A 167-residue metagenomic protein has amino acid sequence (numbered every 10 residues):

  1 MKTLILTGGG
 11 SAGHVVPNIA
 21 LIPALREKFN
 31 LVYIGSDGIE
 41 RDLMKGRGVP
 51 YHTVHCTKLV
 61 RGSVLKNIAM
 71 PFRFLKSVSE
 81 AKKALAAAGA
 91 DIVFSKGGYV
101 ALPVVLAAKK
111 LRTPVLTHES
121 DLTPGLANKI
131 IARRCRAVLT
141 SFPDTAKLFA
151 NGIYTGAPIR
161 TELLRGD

Functional and structural regions predicted by a protein language model:
K2, G89-D91, R136: Conserved acidic residues
T3-G9, F29-R73, I153: Conserved nucleotide-sugar phosphate-binding/catalytic loop shared by glycosyltransferases and other
T7, I34, S95-K96, H118-E119: Structural motif
S11-A12, V16, G98-V100, L122 (+1 more regions): Residue-level detector of alpha-helix initiation sites
H14-L25, I39: Short amphipathic alpha-helix
N30, P50, K109-G166: Active-site-proximal region of nucleotide-activated glycan assembly enzymes, centered on histidine/acidic-rich loops
G38-D42, I92-L111: An aromatic- and histidine-rich active-site surface loop
S63-I92, L102, K110: An amphipathic, basic-hydrophobic alpha-helix
